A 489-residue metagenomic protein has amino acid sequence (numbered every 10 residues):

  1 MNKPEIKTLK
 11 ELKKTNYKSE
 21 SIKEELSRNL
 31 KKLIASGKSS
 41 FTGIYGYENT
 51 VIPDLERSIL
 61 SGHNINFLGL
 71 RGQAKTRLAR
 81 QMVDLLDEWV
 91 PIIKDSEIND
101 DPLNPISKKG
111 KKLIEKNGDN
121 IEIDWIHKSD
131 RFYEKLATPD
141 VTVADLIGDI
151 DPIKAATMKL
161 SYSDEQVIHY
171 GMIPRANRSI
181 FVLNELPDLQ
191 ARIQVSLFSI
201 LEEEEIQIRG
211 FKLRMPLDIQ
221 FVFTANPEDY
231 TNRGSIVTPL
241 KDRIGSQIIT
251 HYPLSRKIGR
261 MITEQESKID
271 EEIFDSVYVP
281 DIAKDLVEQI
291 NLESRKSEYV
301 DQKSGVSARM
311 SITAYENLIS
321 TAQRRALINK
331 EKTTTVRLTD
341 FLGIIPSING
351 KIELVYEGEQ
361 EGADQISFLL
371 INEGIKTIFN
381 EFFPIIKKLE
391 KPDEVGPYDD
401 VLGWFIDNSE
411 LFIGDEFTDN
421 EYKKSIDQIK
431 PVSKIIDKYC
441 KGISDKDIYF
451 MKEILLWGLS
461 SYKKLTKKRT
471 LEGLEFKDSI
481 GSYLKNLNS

Functional and structural regions predicted by a protein language model:
N2-F41, D140-V143: Charged, amphipathic alpha-helical linker segments immediately N-terminal to NTP-binding catalytic cores
I6, T15-N29, T157, T231-S235 (+4 more regions): Conserved C-terminal "switch" segment of AAA+ ATPases
E24-R71, D151, E165, V287: Pre-Walker A (pre-P-loop) alpha-helix and adjacent loop at the N terminus of AAA/AAA+ ATPase modules, a conserved
S61-I65, L292-V300, I312-T333, S347 (+1 more regions): AAA+ ATPase "lid" subdomain C-terminal helix
A74-K75: Conserved glycine(s) of the Walker
L78, M82: Hydrophobic positions on the alpha1 helix immediately C-terminal to the Walker A/P-loop
L86-D124, S129-H169, N177-F274, S320-I328: Canonical AAA+ ATPase core
Q323-S489: C-terminal engagement/docking regions of AAA+ P-loop ATPases
